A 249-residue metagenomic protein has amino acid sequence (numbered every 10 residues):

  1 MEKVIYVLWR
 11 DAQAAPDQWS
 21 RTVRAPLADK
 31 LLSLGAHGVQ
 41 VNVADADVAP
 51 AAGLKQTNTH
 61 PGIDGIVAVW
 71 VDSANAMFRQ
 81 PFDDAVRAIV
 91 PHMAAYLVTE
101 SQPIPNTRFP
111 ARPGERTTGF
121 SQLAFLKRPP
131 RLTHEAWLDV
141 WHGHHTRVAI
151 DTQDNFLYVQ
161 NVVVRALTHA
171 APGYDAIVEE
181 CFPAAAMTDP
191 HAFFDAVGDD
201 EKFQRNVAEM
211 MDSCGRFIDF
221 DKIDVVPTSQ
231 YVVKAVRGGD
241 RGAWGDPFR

Functional and structural regions predicted by a protein language model:
M1-R249: Macromolecular interaction modules
